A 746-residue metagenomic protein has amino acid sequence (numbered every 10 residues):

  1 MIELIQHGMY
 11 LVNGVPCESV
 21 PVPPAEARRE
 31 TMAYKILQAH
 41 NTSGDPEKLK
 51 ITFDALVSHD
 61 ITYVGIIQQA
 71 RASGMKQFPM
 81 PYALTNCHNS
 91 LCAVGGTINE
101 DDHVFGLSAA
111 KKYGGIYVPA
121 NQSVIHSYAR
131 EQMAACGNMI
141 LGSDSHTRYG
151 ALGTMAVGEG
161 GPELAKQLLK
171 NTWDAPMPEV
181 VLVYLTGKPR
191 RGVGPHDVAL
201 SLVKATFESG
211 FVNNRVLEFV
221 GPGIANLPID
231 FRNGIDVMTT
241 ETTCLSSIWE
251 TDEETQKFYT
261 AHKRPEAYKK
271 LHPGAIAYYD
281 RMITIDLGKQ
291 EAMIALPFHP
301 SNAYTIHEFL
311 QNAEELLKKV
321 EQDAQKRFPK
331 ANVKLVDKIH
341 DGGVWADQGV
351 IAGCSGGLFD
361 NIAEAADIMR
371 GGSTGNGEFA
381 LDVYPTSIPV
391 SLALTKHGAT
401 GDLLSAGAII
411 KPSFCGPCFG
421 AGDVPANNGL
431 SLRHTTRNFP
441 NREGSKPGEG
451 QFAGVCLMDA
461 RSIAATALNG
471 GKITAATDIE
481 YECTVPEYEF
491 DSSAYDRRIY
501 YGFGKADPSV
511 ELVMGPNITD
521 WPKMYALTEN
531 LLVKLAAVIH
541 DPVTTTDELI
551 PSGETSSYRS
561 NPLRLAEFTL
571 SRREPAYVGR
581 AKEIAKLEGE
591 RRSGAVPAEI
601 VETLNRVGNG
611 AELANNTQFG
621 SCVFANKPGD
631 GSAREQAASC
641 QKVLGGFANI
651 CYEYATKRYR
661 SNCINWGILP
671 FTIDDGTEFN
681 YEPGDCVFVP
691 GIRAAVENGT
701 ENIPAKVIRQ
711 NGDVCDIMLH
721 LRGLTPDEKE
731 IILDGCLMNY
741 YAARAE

Functional and structural regions predicted by a protein language model:
M1-E746: Fe-S-dependent hydro-lyases/dehydratases of central metabolism
